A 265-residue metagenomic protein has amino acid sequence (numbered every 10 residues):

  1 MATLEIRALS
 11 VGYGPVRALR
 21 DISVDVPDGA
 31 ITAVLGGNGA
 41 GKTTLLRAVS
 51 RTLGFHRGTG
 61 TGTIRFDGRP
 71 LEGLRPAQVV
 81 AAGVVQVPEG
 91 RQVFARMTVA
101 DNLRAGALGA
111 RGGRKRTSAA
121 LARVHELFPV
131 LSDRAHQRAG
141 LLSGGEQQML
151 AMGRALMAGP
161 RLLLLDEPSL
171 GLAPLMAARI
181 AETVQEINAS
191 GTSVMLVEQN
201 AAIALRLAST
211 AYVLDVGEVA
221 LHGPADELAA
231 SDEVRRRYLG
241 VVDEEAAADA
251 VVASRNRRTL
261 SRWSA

Functional and structural regions predicted by a protein language model:
A2-A265: Glycine-rich phosphate-binding loops of nucleotide-dependent enzymes
